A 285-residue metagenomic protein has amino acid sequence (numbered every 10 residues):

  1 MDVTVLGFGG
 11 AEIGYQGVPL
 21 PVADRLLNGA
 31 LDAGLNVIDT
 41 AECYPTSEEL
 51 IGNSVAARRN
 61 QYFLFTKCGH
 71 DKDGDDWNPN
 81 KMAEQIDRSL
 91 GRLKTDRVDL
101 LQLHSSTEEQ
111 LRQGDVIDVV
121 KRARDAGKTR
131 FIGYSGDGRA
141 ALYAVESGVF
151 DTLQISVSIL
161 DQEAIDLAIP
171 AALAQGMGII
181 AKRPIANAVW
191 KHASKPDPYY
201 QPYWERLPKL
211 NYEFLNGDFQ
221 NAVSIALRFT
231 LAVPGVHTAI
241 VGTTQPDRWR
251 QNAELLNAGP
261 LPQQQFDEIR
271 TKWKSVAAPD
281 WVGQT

Functional and structural regions predicted by a protein language model:
M1-Y62: N-terminal binding-site loop/beta-alpha segment at the start of enzyme catalytic domains that lines or forms
D2, D32, G52-F63, L90-T95 (+2 more regions): Acidic (Asp/Glu)-rich catalytic clusters
G7-A11, D39-A41, F65-K67, L101-H104 (+4 more regions): A cross-family glycoside hydrolase active-site/sugar-binding cleft signature
F8, I38, I51, L64 (+8 more regions): Conserved, mostly hydrophobic/aromatic
G10-P19, L100-E108, P202-N216: Glycine-rich phosphate-binding "P-loop"
G17, H70-L167, A232: Glycine/proline-rich, positively charged, aromatic-decorated active-site loop/lid region on the catalytic face
L31, L35-D39, S147, T152 (+1 more regions): Structured C-terminal cap/extension of enzyme domains
E48-C68, D118-G127: Alpha-helix-loop-beta-strand connector modules within alpha/beta enzyme cores
